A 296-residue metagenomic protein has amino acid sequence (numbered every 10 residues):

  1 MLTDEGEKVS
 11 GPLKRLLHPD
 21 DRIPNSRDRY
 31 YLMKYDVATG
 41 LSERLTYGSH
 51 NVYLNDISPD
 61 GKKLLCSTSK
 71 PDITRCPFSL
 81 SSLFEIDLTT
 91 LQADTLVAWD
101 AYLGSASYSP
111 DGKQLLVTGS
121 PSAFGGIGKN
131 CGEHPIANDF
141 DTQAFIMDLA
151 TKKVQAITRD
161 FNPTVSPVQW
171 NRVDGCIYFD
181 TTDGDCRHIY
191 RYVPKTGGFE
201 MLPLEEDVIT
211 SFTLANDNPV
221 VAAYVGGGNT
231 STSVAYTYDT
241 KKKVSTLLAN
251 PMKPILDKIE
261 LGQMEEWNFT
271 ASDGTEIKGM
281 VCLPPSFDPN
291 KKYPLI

Functional and structural regions predicted by a protein language model:
M1, V9-G11, H18, N25-L32 (+6 more regions): Non-catalytic accessory segments flanking enzyme active sites
M1-Y31, T46-V52, S67-L83, T95-G104 (+5 more regions): A flexible loop/linker signature enriched in serine peptidases of the S9 family
Y30-L64, D148-K152, P167-W170: Extended amphipathic secondary-structure runs
D36-G40, D87-L91, D148-K152, V193-G197 (+1 more regions): Short loop/turn segments that connect beta-strands within beta-propeller blades
I57, Y108, W170-R172, L214: Residue-level recognition of a conserved intra-blade site in WD40 beta-propeller repeats
D60-K62, D111-K113, V173-G175, D217-P219: Short coil/turn segments that connect the beta-strands within blades of beta-propeller domains
P163-W170, V208-I209, E260: Short coil-to-beta transitions that initiate beta-strands within beta-rich domains
P294-I296: Hydrophobic beta-strand anchors of alpha/beta hydrolase catalytic cores
